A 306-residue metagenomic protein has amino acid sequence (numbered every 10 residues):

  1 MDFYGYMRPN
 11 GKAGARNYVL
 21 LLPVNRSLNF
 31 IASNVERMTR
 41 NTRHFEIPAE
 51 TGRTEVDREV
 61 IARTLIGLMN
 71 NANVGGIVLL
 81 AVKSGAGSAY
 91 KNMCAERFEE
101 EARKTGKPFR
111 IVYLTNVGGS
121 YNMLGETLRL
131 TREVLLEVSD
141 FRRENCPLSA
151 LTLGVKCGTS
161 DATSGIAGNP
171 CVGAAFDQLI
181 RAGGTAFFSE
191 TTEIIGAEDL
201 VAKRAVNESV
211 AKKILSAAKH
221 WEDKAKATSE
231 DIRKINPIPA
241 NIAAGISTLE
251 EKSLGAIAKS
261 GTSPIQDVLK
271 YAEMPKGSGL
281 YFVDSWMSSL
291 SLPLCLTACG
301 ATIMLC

Functional and structural regions predicted by a protein language model:
M1-C306: Metallocofactor- and cofactor-centric catalytic cores in central/energy metabolism, strongly enriched
